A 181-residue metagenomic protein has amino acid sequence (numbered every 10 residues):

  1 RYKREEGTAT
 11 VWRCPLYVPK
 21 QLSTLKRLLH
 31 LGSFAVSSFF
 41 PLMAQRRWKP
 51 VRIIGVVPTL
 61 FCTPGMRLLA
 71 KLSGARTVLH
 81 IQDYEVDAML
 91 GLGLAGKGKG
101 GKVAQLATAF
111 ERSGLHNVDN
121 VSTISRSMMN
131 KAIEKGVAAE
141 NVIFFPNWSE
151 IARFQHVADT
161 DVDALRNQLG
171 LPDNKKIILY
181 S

Functional and structural regions predicted by a protein language model:
R1-Q45: A conserved catalytic-core segment of Leloir-type glycosyltransferases
Y2, Q155-L171: A short helix/loop element that forms part of the nucleotide-sugar donor recognition site in Leloir-type
T10-R13, P41-C62, G74-H80: Short N-terminal targeting/anchoring amphipathic segment
P19-K26, W48-K49, S73-T108, A152: Acceptor-binding helix/loop patch of EC 2.4 sugar-transfer enzymes, predominantly nucleotide-sugar-dependent
M43, K49, F61-P64, L68-S73 (+2 more regions): Membrane-proximal helix-turn-helix segments that form the acceptor-binding/catalytic region of lipid-linked
S127, F145-W148: Carbohydrate-associated surface elements
P172-S181: Conserved donor-binding/catalytic core segment of Leloir-type glycosyltransferases
